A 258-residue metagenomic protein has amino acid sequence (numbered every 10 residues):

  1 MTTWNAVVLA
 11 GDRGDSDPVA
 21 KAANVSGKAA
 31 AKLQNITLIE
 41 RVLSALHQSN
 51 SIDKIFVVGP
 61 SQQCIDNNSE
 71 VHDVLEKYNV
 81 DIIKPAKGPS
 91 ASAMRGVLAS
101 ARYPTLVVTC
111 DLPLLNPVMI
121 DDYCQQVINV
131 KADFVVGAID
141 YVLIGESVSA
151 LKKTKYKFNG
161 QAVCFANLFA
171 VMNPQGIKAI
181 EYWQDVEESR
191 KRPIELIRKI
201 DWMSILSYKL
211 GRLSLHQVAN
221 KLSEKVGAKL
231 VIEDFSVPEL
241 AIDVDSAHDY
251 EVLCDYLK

Functional and structural regions predicted by a protein language model:
M1-N24: N-terminal nucleotide-binding beta1-loop-alpha1 segment
T2-V8, I36-Y103, G211-S214: Conserved N-terminal catalytic core of the sugar/cofactor nucleotidyltransferase
A10, V58-S61, T109, A138: Short beta-strand/turn micro-motifs composed of small residues that flank or help shape donor/cofactor-binding pockets
A23-V42: Short catalytic helix/loop segments, enriched in acidic residues and glycine and frequently bearing histidine
Y103-D111: Short beta-strand-to-loop acidic/aromatic patch adjacent to the donor-nucleotide binding site
N116-E224, F235-E239: Conserved core of the sugar-phosphate nucleotidyltransferase
V231-D234, D243: Conserved active-site beta-strand element of glycosyltransferases/polysaccharide synthases
S246: Short, conserved phosphate/pyrophosphate- and ester-handling motifs at nucleotide-, phospho-/glycolipid
